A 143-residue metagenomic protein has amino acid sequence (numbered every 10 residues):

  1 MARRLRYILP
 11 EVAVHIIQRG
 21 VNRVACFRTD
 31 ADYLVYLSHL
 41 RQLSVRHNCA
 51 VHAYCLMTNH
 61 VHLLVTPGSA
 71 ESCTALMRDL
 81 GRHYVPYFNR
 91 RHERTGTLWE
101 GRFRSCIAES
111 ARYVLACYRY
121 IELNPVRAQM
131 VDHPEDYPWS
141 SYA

Functional and structural regions predicted by a protein language model:
M1-A143: Short catalytic/metal-binding and nucleic-acid-binding patches
